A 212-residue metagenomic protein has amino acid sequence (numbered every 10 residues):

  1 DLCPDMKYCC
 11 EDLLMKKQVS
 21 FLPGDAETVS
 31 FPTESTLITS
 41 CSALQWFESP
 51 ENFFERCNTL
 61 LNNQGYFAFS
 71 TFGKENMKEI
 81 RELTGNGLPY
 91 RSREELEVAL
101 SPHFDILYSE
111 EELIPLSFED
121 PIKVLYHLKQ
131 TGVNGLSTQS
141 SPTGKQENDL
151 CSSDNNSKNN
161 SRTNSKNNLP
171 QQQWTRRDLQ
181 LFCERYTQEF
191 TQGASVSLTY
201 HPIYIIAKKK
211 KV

Functional and structural regions predicted by a protein language model:
D1-V29: Class I SAM-dependent methyltransferase SAM/SAH-binding core
L22, T39-S40, A68: Conserved Rossmann-like nucleotide-binding pocket used by diverse enzymes that bind dinucleotide cofactors
E27-I38: A short acidic, Gly/Pro-enriched loop at the edge of an enzyme's catalytic core that lines a small-molecule cofactor
T36-P50: A short SAM/SAH-binding and catalytic strip from SAM-dependent methyltransferases
E51-Y66: A short glycine-rich, Lys/Arg-flanked "PGG" loop and its adjoining helix->strand segment in the class I
Y66-E95: Conserved class I S-adenosyl-L-methionine
R91, Y108-N156, N160-V212: Conserved Class I S-adenosyl-L-methionine
